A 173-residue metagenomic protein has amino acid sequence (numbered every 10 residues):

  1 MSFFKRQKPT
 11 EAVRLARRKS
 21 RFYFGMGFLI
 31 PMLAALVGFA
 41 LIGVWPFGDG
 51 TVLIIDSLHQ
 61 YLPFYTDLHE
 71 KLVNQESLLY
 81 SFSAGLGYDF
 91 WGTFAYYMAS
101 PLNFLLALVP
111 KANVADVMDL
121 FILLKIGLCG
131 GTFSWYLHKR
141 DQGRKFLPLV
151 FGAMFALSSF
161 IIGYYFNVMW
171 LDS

Functional and structural regions predicted by a protein language model:
M1-V44: Start-transfer (signal-anchor) and selected internal transmembrane alpha helices of multi-pass inner/ER membrane
T10-K19, G48, A112-A115, D141-R144: Intrinsically disordered, low-complexity coil segments
G25-L29, L120, L149-A153: Hydrophobic alpha-helical transmembrane segments
G27-F28, Y97, K145: Hydrophobic alpha-helical transmembrane segments of integral membrane proteins, especially lipid-exposed positions
A34-F133, A153-S173: Membrane-interface coil-to-helix junctions
S134-A156: Transmembrane-helix signature of polytopic, membrane-embedded enzymes that assemble or transfer cell-envelope glycans
